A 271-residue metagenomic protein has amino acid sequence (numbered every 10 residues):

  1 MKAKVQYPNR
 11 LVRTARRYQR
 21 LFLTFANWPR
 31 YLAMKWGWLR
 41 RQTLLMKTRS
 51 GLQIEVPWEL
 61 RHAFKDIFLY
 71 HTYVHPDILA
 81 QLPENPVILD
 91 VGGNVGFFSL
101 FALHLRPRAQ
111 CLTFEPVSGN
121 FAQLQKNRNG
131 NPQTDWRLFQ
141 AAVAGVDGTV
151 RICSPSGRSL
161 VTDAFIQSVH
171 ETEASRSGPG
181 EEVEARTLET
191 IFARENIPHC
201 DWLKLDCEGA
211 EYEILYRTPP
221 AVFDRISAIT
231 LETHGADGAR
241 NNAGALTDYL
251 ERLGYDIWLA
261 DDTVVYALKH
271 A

Functional and structural regions predicted by a protein language model:
M1-A271: Phosphate/nucleotide-binding beta-alpha loop and adjacent structural elements of enzyme active sites
